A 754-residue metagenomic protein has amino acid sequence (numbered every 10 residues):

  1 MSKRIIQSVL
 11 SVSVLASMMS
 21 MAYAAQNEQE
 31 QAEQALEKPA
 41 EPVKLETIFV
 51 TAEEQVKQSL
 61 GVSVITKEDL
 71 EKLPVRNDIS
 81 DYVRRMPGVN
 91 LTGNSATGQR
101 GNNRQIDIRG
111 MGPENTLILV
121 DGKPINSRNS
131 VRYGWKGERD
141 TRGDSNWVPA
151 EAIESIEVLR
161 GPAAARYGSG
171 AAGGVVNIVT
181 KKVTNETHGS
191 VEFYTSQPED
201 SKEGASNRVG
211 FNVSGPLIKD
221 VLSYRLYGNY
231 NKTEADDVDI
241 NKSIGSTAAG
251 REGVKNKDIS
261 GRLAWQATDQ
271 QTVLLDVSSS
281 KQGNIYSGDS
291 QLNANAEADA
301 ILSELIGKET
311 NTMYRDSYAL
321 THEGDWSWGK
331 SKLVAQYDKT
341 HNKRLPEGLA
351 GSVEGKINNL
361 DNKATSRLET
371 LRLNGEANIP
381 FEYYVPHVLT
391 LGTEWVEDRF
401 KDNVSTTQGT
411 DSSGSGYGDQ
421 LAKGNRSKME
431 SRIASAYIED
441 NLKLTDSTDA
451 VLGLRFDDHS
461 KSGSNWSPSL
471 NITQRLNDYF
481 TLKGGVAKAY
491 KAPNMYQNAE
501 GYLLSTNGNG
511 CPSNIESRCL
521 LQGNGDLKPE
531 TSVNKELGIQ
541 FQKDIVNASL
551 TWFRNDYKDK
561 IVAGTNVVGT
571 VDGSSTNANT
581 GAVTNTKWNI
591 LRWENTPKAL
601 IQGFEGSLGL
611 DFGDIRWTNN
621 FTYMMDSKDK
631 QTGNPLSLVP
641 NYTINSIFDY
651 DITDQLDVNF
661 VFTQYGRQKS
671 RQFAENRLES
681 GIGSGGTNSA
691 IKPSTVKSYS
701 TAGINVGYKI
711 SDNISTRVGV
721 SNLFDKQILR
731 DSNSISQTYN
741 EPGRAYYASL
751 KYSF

Functional and structural regions predicted by a protein language model:
A25-K72, P113, D121: Short, acidic, small-residue-rich periplasmic hinge/interaction motif at the N-terminus of Gram-negative outer-membrane
A25-Q29, E192, K443-S447, W552-Y557 (+4 more regions): Gram-negative outer-membrane beta-barrel transporters
I79-Y82, R104-D107, L119, G143-N146 (+3 more regions): N-terminal periplasmic accessory domains that precede and gate Gram-negative outer-membrane beta-barrel machines
S80-S127: Extracytoplasmic beta-strand/coil segments of soluble accessory domains associated with Gram-negative outer-membrane
I125-R160: Short acidic/polar hinge/loop motifs at secondary-structure boundaries that mediate gating or recognition
N126-V131, D556-D559, A563, Q664-G683 (+1 more regions): C-terminal beta-signal and adjacent terminal beta-strands/loops of Gram-negative outer-membrane beta-barrel proteins
T184-G307: Periplasmic-side early beta-strands and strand-to-turn transitions of outer-membrane beta-barrels
T370-I379, N425, M429, S435 (+5 more regions): Outer membrane beta-barrel strand-and-loop segments of large Gram-negative receptors, especially TonB-dependent
